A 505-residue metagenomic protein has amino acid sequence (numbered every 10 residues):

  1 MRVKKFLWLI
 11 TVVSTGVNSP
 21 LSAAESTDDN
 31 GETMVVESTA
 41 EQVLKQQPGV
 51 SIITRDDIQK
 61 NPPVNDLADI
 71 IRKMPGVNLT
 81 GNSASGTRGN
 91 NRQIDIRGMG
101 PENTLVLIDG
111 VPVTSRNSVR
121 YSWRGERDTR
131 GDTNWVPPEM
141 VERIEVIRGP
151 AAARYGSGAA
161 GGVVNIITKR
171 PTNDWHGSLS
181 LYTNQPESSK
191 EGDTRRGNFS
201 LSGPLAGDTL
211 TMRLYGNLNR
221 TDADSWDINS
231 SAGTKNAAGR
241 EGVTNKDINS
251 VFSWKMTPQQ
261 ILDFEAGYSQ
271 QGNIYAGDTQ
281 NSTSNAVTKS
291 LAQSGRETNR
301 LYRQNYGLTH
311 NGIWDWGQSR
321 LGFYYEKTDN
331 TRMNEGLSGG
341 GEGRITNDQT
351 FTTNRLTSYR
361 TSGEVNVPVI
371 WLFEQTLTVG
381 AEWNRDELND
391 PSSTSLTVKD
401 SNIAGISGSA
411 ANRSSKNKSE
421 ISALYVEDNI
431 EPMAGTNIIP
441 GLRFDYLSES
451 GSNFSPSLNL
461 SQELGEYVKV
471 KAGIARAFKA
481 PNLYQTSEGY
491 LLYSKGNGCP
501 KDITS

Functional and structural regions predicted by a protein language model:
A23-K60, P101, D109: Short, acidic, small-residue-rich periplasmic hinge/interaction motif at the N-terminus of Gram-negative outer-membrane
G49-L67, R72, I94-M99, T129-G131 (+1 more regions): Short, polar/charged loop or turn motifs at beta-strand boundaries
L67-I70, R92-D95, L107, G131-N134 (+3 more regions): N-terminal periplasmic accessory domains that precede and gate Gram-negative outer-membrane beta-barrel machines
A68-S115: Extracytoplasmic beta-strand/coil segments of soluble accessory domains associated with Gram-negative outer-membrane
P112-R148: Short acidic/polar hinge/loop motifs at secondary-structure boundaries that mediate gating or recognition
T172-Q293: Periplasmic-side early beta-strands and strand-to-turn transitions of outer-membrane beta-barrels
S253-Q271, S294-S450, E463-G465: Face-selective signature of the C-terminal outer-membrane beta-barrel domain
G272, S448-S450, E466-S505: Surface-exposed extracellular loop regions of Gram-negative outer-membrane beta-barrel proteins, predominantly
